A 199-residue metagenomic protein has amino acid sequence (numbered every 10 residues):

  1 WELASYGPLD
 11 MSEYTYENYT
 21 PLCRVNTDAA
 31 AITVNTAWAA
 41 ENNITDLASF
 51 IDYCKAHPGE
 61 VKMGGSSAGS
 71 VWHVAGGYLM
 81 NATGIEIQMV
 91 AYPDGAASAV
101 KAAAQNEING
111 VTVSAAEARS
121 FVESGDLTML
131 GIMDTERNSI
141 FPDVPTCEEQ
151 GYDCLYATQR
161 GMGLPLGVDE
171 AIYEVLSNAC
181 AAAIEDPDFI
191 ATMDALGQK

Functional and structural regions predicted by a protein language model:
W1, A37, A116-E117, D188: Alpha-helix/helix-capping structural signal
A4, K62, N109-V113, T128-G131: Paired acidic/hydrophobic, glycine-rich loop segments that form the ligand-binding mouth/hinge of periplasmic-binding
G7-S98, Q159-T192: Hinge/capping helix and adjacent helix->loop/strand transition within the periplasmic-binding protein
S12-Y16, L79-A82, N106-I108, M129-L130 (+1 more regions): Short, hinge-like loop/turn segments at secondary-structure boundaries
T15, E117-D186, I190: C-terminal lobe and pocket-closing loops of periplasmic/extracytoplasmic Venus-flytrap solute-binding proteins
D52-A56, G77-Y78, A82, A97-T112 (+1 more regions): Short helices/loops that flank or line small-molecule/ion binding pockets
A75, V100, F141-P145: Short, well-ordered secondary-structure micro-motifs
D194-K199: Surface-exposed aromatic
